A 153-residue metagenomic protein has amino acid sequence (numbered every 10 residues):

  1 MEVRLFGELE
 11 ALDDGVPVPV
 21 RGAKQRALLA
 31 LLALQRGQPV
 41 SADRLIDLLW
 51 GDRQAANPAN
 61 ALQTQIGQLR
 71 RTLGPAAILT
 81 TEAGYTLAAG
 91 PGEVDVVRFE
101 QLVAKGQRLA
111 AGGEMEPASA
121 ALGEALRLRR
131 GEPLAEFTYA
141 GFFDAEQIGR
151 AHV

Functional and structural regions predicted by a protein language model:
E2-R4, A76-T81: Short beta-strand
L5-R26: A structural micro-motif at secondary-structure boundaries
V18-P19, A23-K24, L31-G37, W50-A59 (+2 more regions): Intrinsically disordered, charged and Pro/Gly-enriched terminal/linker segments that flank large helical-solenoid
P39-D47: Short acidic, hydrophobic short linear motifs in intrinsically disordered regions
L45, L69, A125: Residue-level signal for inorganic ion chemistry
Q63-I66, R70-G74: C-terminal flanking helix
